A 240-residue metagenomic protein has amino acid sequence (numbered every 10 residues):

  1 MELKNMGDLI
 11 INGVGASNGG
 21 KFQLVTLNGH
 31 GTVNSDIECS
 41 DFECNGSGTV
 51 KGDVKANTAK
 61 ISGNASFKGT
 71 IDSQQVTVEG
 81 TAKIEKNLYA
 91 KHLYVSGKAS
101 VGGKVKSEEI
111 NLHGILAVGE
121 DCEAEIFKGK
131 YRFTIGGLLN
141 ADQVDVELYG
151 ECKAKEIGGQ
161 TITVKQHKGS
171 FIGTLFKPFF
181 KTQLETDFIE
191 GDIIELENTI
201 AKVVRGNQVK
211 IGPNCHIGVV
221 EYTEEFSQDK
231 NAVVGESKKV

Functional and structural regions predicted by a protein language model:
M1-V240: Extended beta-solenoid/beta-helix repeat architectures
